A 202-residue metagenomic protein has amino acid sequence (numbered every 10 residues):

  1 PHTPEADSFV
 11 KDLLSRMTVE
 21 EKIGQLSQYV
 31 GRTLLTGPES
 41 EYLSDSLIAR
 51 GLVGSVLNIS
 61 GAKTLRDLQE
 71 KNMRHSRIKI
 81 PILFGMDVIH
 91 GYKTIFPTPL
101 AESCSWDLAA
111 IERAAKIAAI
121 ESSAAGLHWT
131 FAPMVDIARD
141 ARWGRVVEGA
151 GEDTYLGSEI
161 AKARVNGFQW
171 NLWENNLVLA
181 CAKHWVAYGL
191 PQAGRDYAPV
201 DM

Functional and structural regions predicted by a protein language model:
P1-M202: Glycoside hydrolase catalytic-domain context in secreted enzymes
